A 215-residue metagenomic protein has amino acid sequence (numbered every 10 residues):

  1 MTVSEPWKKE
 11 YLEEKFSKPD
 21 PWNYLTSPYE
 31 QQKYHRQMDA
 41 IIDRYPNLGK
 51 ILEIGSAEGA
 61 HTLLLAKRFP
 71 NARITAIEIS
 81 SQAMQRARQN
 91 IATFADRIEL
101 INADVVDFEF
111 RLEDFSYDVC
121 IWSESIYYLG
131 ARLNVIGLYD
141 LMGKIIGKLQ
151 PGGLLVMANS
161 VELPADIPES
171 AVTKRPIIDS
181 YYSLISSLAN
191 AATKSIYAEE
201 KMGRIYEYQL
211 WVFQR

Functional and structural regions predicted by a protein language model:
M1-L112, R132-I146, L154-R215: Class I (Rossmann-like) S-adenosyl-L-methionine-dependent methyltransferase catalytic domain, capturing the SAM-binding
R111-C120: A short acidic, Gly/Pro-enriched loop at the edge of an enzyme's catalytic core that lines a small-molecule cofactor
V119-V135: A short SAM/SAH-binding and catalytic strip from SAM-dependent methyltransferases
